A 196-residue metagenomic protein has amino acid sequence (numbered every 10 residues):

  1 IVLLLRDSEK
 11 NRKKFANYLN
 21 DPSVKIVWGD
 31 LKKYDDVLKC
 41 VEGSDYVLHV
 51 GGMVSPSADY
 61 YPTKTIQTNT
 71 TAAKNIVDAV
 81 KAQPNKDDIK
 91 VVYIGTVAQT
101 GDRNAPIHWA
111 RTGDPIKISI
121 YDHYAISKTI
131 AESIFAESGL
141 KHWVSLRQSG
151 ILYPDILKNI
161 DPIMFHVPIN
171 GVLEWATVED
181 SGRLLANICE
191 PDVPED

Functional and structural regions predicted by a protein language model:
I1-K10: Conserved glycine-rich Rossmann-like NAD(P)H-binding loop of the short-chain dehydrogenase/reductase
L4, V47-M53, V91-V97, G101 (+1 more regions): SDR active-site strand-loop-helix element
S23, W28-T68: NAD(P)H-binding glycine-rich loop region in Rossmannoid oxidoreductase-like domains and their noncatalytic homologs
K32, K64-N75, I118, D122 (+2 more regions): Glycine-rich NAD(P)-binding loop of the Rossmann-fold in SDR/ketoreductase-type enzymes
T71-Y121: Conserved Rossmann-fold NAD(P)-dependent oxidoreductase catalytic core, especially the SDR/UDP-sugar
A73-I76, E132, L185: Conserved internal alpha-helix within the Rossmann fold of NAD(P)-dependent oxidoreductases
E132-P154: Conserved beta-loop-beta element that borders a ligand/cofactor-binding pocket
Y153-P154, N159-P162, G171-D196: Alpha-helical substrate-binding/gating segment
